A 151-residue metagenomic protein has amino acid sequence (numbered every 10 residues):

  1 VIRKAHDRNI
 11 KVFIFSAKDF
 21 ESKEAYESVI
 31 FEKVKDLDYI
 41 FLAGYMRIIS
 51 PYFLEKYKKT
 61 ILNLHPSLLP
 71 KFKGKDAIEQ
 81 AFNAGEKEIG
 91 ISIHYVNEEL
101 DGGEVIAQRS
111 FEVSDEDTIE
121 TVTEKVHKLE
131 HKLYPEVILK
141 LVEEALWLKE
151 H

Functional and structural regions predicted by a protein language model:
V1-H151: One-carbon transfer enzymes
